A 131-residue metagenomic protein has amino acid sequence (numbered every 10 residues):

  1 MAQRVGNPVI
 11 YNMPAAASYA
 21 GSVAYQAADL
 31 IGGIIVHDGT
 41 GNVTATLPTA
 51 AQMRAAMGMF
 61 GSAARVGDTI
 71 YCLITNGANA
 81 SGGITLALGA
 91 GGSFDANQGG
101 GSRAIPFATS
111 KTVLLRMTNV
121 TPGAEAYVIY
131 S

Functional and structural regions predicted by a protein language model:
M1-A90, F94-D95, R103, N119-S131: Exposed extracellular interaction/assembly regions and N-terminal maturation sites
R103-T109: Short proline/glycine- and polar residue-rich coil/turn motifs
K111-V113: Short strand-edge motifs at loop-to-beta-strand transitions and within beta-strands of extracellular beta-rich domains
L115-M117: Extended lipid/amphipathic-ligand handling interfaces
